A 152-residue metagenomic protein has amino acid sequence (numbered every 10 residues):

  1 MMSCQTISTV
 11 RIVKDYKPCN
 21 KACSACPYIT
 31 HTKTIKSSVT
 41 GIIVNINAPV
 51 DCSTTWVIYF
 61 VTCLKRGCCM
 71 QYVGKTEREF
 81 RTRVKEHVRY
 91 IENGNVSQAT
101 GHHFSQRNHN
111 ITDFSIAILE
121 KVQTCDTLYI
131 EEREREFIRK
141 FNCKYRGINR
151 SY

Functional and structural regions predicted by a protein language model:
M1-Y152: Charged structural interfaces that engage phosphate-rich ligands and support phosphoryl-transfer chemistry
